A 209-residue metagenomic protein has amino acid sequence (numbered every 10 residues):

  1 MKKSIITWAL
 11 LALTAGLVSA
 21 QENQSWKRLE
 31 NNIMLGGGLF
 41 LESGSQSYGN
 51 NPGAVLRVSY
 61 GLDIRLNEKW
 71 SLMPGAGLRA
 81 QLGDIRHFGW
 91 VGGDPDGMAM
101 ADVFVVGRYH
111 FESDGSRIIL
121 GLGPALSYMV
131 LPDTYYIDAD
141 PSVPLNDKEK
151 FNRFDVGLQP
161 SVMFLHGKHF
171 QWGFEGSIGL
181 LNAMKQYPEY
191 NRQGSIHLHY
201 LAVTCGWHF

Functional and structural regions predicted by a protein language model:
M1-R28: Cleavable N-terminal export/targeting peptides
N23-S25, S47-A54, G92-A99, L145-N152 (+1 more regions): Replace "Gram-negative outer membrane beta-barrel proteins" with "bacterial and organellar outer membrane beta-barrel
S25-N32, G37-L39, G61-A139, I196-F209: Gram-negative (and chloroplast) outer-membrane scaffold detector with strong preference for beta-barrel transmembrane
G38-S59, M184: Surface-exposed strand-loop-strand hairpins of Gram-negative outer-membrane beta-barrel proteins
L41-S45, H87-W90, P141-N146, Q186-P188: Extracytoplasmic loops and strand-loop junctions of Gram-negative outer membrane beta-barrel proteins
R57, F154-G157: Short, conserved clusters of charged catalytic residues that mark active-site and nucleotide-handling motifs
G75-R86, E149, G157-F209: Predominantly the C-terminal beta-signal and adjacent terminal strand-loop region of outer-membrane beta-barrel
P124-Y135, F151-F154, G173, S177-G179: Charged, low-complexity C-terminal accessory regions
